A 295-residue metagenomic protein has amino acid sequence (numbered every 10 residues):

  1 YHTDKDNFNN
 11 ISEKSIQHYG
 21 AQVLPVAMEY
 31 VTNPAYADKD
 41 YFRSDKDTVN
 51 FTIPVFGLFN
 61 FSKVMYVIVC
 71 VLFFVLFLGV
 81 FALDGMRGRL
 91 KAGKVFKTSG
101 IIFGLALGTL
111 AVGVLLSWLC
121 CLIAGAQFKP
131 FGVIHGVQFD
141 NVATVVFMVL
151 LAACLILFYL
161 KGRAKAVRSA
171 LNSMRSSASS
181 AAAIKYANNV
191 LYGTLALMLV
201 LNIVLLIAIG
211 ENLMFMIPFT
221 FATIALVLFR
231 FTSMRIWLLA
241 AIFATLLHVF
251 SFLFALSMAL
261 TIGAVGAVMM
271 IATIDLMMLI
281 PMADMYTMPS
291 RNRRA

Functional and structural regions predicted by a protein language model:
Y1-F59: Soluble extramembrane regions of membrane proteins in the secretory/endomembrane system
T3, A21, V26, M65-V80 (+1 more regions): Short, surface-exposed, charge-dense and proline/glycine-enriched linear segments
L24-Y36, V67-V71, I101-A111: Alpha-helical transmembrane segments of integral membrane proteins, especially early/N-terminal helices
Y41-F74, A92-T98: Cytosolic-side membrane-insertion boundary helix
L72-A295: Alpha-helical transmembrane segments of integral membrane proteins
